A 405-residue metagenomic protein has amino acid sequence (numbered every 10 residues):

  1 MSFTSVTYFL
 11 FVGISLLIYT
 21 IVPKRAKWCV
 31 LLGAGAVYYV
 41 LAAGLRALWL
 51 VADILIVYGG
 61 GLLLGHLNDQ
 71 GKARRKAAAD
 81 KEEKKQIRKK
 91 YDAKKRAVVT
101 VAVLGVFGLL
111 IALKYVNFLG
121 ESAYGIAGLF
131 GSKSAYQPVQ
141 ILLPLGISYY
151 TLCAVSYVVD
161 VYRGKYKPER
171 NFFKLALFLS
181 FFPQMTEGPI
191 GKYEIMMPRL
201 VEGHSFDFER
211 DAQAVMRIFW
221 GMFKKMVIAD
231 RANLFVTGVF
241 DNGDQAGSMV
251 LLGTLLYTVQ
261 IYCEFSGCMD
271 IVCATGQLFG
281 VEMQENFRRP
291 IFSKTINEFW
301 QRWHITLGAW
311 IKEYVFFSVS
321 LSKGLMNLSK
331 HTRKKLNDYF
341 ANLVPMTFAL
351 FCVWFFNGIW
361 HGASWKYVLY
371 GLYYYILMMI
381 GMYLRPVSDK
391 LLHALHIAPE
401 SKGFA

Functional and structural regions predicted by a protein language model:
M1-A405: Membrane-embedded transmembrane alpha-helical bundles that form the catalytic cores of multi-pass lipid-modifying
